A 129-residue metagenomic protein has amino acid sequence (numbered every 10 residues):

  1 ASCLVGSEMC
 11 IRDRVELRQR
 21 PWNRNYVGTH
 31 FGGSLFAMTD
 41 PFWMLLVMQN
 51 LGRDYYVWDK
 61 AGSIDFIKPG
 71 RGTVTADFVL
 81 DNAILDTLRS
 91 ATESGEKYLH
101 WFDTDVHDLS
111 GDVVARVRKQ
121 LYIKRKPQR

Functional and structural regions predicted by a protein language model:
A1-G6, C10-I11: Single conserved hydrophobic/aromatic residue that forms the stacking wall/gate of nucleotide- or nucleobase-binding
S7-E8, W22-N23, P41-D54: Short N-terminal helix-initiation segments at or just after the protein's N-terminus
R12-Q19: Short, aliphatic-rich beta-strand segments
V15, K60-G62, A76, H100-F102 (+1 more regions): Hydrophobic residues positioned within well-ordered beta-strands of beta-sheet architectures
W22-N25, I123-R125: A short local loop/turn or secondary-structure capping micro-motif enriched for an aromatic residue
N23-F42, Y56: Hot-dog-fold acyl-thioester-processing enzymes
L46-A83: Hydrophobic beta-strand-centered segment that forms part of the acyl-chain substrate-binding groove
G70-R71, D81-R129: HotDog/MaoC-like acyl-thioester-processing domains
